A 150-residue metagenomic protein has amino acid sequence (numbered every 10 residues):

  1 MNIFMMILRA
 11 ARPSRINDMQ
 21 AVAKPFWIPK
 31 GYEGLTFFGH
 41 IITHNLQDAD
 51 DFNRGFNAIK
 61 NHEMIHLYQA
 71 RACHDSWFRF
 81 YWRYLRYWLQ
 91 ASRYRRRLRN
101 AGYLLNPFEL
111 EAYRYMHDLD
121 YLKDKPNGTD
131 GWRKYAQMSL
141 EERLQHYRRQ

Functional and structural regions predicted by a protein language model:
N2-D18, V22-Y32, T36, W77-Q150: Metalloprotease/metallohydrolase-associated module, dominated by Zn2+-dependent proteases
L8-P13, I59-Y68: Short charge-dense sequence patches
W27, Q47-A49, I65, H74-D75 (+1 more regions): Short, solvent-exposed loop/turn segments at secondary-structure junctions
I28-G34, H40-N61, Y103-L104: Short pre-active-site segment immediately N-terminal to the catalytic Zn-binding motif
N45, Y68-Q69, M116: Activation segment
M64-W82: Catalytic Zn2+-binding segment of zinc metalloproteases
